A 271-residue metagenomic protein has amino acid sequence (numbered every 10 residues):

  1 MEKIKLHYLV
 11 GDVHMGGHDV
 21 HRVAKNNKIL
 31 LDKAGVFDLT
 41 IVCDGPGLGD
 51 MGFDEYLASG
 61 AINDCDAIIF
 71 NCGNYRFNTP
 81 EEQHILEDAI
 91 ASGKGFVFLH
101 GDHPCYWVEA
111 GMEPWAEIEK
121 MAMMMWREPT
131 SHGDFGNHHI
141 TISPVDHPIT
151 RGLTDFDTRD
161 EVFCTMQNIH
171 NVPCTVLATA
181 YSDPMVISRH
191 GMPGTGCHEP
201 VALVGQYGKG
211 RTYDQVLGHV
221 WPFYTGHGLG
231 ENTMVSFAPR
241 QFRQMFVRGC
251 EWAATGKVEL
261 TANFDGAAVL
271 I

Functional and structural regions predicted by a protein language model:
K3-I4, K33, G191-P200, Q206-I271: Extracellular ligand-binding/catalytic regions of CAZymes and related secreted enzymes and adhesion modules
K5-L9, G16-C105: Helical hinge/lid and interdomain linker segments adjacent to catalytic or ligand-binding clefts that mediate domain
V13-H14, Y75-R76, H103-C105, Y181-P184 (+2 more regions): Short, solvent-exposed loop/turn segments at secondary-structure junctions
D19-H21, V108-M112, R189-H190, T225-G228: Short aromatic-enriched loop/helix-cap "lid" or pocket-rim segments at secondary-structure transitions that line
K28, E87, T150, V247-E251: Non-transmembrane alpha-helical segments in soluble domains of secreted/periplasmic/extracellular proteins
D32, D38, F53, D64 (+1 more regions): Catalytic beta-strand/loop cores that center a nucleophilic Ser/Cys/Thr and support acyl-enzyme chemistry
C72, D160, H219: Residues that line or immediately flank small-molecule/substrate-binding pockets and catalytic motifs
R76-G152: A glycine-rich, often tryptophan-bearing local segment used as a flexible ligand/cofactor-contacting loop or short
